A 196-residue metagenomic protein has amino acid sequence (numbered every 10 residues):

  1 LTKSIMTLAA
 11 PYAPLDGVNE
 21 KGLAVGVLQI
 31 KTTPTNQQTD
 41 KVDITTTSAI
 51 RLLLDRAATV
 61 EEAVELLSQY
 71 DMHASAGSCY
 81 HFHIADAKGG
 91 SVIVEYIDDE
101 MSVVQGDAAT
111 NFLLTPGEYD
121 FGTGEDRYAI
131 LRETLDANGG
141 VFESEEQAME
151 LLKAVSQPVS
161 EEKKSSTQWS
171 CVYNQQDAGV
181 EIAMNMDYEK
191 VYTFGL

Functional and structural regions predicted by a protein language model:
L1-Y12, D16-D55, G77-Y80, A85-L196: C-terminal, well-structured catalytic/ligand-binding subdomain of enzymes
L54-A57, E62-E65, M72: Short N-terminal edge-element motif at the start of the domain
E65-S78, F82: Secretory/export targeting leaders with adjacent low-complexity proregions
